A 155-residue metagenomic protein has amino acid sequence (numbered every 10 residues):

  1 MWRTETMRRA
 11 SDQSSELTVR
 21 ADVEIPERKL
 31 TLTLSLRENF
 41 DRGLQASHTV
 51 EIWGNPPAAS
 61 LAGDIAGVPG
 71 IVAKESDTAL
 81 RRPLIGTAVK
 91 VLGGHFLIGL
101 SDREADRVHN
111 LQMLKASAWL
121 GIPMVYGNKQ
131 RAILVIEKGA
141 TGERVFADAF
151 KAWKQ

Functional and structural regions predicted by a protein language model:
M1-S60: Extracytoplasmic beta-rich ectodomain segments of secreted or membrane-anchored proteins
W2, A21-V23, I52-G54, V68 (+3 more regions): Generic structural hydrophobic/aromatic packing signal, biased to beta-strands
V19-D22, I85-G86, V108-N110: Generic recognition of flexible, low-complexity loop/linker segments
L32-L36, I65-V68, A132-G139: Short amphipathic beta-strand/extended segments with alternating polar/hydrophobic composition
N39-G43, A58-L61, A105-V108, K129-A132: Short beta-strands and strand-coil junctions in structured, solvent-facing domains, enriched
N39-R42, I52-P56, G70-A73, A116-L120 (+2 more regions): Short, low-complexity, polar/charged sequence segments that are solvent-exposed and flexible
D41-F96: An exposed acidic His-Trp-rich patch
K90-Q155: Extracytoplasmic/luminal low-complexity segments enriched in Pro/Gly and acidic/polar residues that act as flexible
